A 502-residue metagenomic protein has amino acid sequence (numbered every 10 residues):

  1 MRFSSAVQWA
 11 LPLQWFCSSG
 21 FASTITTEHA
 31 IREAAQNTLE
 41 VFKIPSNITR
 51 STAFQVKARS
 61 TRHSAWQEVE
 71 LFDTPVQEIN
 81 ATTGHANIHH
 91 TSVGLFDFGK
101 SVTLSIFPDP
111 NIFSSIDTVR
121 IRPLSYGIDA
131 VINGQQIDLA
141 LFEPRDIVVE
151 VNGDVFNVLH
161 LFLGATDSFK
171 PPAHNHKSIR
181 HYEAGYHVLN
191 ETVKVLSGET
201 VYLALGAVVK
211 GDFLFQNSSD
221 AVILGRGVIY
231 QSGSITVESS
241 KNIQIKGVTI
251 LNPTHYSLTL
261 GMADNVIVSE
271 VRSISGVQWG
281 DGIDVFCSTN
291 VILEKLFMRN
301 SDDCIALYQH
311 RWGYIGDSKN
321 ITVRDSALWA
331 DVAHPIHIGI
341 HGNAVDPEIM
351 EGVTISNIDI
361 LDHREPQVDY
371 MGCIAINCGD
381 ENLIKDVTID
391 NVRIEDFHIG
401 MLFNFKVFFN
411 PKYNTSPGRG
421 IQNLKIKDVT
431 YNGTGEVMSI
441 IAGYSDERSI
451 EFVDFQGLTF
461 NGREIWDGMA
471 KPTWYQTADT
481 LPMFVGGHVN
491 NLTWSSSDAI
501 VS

Functional and structural regions predicted by a protein language model:
M1-T24: Fungal secretory targeting signals
T24, D154, G164-E199: N-terminal domain-start segments of secreted/luminal proteins
I25-H174: Beta-strand-enriched, solvent-exposed domains that form extended recognition/catalytic surfaces
L139-L141, H187-G198, V208-L224, Y230-I243 (+6 more regions): Extracellular beta-strand-rich solenoid/capping regions of secreted or surface-exposed proteins that bind or remodel
N190-T192, K210-L214, Q231-I235, P253-L260 (+8 more regions): Short glycine/acidic-rich loop motifs that flank beta-strands on beta-rich extracellular proteins
G198-T200, L205, S219-I229, K241-N252 (+7 more regions): Right-handed parallel beta-helix
E199, A207, F213, S218-A221 (+7 more regions): Small-residue (G/S/T/A) turn/hinge positions that recur once per unit in extracellular repeat modules
R364-S502: Extracellular beta-rich repeat passengers
